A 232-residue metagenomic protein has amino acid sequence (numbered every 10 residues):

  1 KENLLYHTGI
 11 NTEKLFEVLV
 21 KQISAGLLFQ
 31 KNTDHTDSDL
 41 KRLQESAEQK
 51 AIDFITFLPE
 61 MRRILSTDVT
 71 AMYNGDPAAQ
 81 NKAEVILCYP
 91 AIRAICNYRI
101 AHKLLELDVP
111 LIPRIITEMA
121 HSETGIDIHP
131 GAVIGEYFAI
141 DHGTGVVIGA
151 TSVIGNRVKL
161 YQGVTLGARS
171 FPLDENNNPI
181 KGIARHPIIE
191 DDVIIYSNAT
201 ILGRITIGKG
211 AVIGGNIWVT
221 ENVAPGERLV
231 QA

Functional and structural regions predicted by a protein language model:
K1-I115: Terminal amphipathic alpha-helical/low-complexity segments used for targeting or macromolecular assembly
A120-Q231: Structural signal for interior beta-strand "rungs" in well-ordered beta-sheet cores of soluble enzyme domains
